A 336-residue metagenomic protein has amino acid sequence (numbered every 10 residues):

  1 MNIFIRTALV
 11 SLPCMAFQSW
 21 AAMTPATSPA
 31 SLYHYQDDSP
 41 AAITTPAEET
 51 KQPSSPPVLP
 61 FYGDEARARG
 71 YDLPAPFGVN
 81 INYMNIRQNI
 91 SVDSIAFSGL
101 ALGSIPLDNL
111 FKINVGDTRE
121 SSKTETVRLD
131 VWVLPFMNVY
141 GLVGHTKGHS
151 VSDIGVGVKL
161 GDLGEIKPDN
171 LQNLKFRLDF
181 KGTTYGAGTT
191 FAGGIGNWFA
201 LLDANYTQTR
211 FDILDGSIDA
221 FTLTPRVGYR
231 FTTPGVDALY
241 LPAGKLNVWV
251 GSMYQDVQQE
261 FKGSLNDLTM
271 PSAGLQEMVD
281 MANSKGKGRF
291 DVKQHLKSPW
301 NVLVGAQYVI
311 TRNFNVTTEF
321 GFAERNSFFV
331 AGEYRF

Functional and structural regions predicted by a protein language model:
M1-P57: Cleavable N-terminal export/targeting peptides
Y35-L178: Transmembrane beta-barrel domains of Gram-negative outer membranes and organellar outer membranes
R67-F77, V131-F136, G193-A200, T232-L246 (+1 more regions): Short loop/turn motifs that connect adjacent beta-strands in outer-membrane beta-barrel proteins
G70, I81, V127-P135, G141 (+4 more regions): Residues on the lipid-exposed face of transmembrane beta-strands in outer-membrane beta-barrel proteins
A75, S121-E125, D179-Y185, D215-L223 (+2 more regions): Residues that define the transmembrane beta-barrel architecture of outer-membrane proteins
F77-N82, V139-G141, W198-L202, L223-P225 (+3 more regions): Transmembrane beta-strands of outer-membrane beta-barrel proteins
Y83-N89, V143-H149, G193-N197, A204-R210 (+4 more regions): Transmembrane beta-strands of outer-membrane beta-barrel pores
N247-F336: Outer membrane beta-barrel transmembrane domains
